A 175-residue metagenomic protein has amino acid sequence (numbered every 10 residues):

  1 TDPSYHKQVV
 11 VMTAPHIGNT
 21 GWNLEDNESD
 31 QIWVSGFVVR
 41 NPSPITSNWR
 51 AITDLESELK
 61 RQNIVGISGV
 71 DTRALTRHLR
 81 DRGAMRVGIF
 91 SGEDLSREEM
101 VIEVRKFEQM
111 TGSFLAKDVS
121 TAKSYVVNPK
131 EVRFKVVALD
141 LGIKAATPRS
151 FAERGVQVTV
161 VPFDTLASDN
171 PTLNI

Functional and structural regions predicted by a protein language model:
T1-D164, S168-N170: RNA-binding accessory domains that recognize and position tRNA/RNA substrates
P171-I175: Short acidic/histidine-rich motifs immediately flanking catalytic phosphotransfer sites in two-component signaling
